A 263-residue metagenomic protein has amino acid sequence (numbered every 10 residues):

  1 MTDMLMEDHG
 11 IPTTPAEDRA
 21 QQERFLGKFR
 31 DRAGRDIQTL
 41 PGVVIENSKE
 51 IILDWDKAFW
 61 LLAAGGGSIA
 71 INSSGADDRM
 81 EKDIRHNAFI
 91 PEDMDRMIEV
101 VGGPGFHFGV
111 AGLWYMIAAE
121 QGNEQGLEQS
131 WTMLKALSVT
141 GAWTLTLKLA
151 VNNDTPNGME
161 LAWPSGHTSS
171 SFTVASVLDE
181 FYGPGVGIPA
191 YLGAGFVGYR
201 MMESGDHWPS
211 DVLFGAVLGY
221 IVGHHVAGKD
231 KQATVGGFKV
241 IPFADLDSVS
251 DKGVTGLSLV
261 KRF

Functional and structural regions predicted by a protein language model:
M1-W60, D95-G109, E120-F263: Replace "edges of transmembrane helices
I51-W55, I69, Y115: Generic N-terminal helix/loop capping motif
L61-G67: Alpha-helical transmembrane segments
G67, W114-I117, D179: Well-ordered alpha-helical scaffold segments within catalytic/enzyme domains
G67-D78: Alpha-helical transmembrane segments of multi-pass membrane proteins
A70-I71, V101, M116-I117: Generic structural signal for hydrophobic core residues of well-folded globular domains
A76-E81, D211: Acidic side chains
D83-D95: Perimembrane loop-to-helix junctions flanking transmembrane segments
